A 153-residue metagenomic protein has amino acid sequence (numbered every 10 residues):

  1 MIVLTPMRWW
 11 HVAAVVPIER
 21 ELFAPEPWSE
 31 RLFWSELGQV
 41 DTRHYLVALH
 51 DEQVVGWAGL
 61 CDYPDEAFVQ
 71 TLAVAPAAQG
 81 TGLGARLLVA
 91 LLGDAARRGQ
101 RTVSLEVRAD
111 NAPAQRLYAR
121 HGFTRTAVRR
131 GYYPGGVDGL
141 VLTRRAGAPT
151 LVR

Functional and structural regions predicted by a protein language model:
I2-L4: Extreme N-terminal starter segment of soluble prokaryotic enzymes
P6-A77, T81, L88-R98, R145-R153: Acetyl-CoA-dependent GNAT
L88, N111-A114, G131-G136: Short glycine/proline-centered loop/turn elements that form peptide/ligand docking sites
R98, R116, R120-H121: Structural motif
T102-R108, D138-A148, R153: Conserved catalytic core of the tyrosine transesterase superfamily
S104-E106, A119, T124-V141: Conserved catalytic-core motifs of GNAT/GCN5-like acyltransferases
